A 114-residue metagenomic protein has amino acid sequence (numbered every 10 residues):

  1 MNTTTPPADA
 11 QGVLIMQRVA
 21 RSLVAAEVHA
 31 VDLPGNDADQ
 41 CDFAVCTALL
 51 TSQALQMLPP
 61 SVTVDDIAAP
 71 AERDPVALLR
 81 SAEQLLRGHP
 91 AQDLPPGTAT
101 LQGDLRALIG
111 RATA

Functional and structural regions predicted by a protein language model:
M1, M16, M57, L101-Q102: Detector for methionine-enriched segments
M1-D37: Leu/Val/Ala/Ile-rich N-terminal alpha-helices, chiefly Sec-type signal peptides and the beginnings
N2-A10, C41, P60-D65, V76 (+1 more regions): Positively charged, low-complexity terminal tracts and the immediately adjacent first secondary-structure elements
T3-T5, T47, T51, T63 (+2 more regions): Residue-identity detector for threonine
G12-I15, V19, Q40, A68 (+2 more regions): Surface-exposed peri-terminal alpha-helical interaction modules
V24, V28-V31, L49-Q56, E83 (+2 more regions): Alpha-helical repeat scaffolds in large eukaryotic proteins
V31-R73: Amphipathic alpha-helical interaction modules
D74-A114: Amphipathic alpha-helical binding modules
